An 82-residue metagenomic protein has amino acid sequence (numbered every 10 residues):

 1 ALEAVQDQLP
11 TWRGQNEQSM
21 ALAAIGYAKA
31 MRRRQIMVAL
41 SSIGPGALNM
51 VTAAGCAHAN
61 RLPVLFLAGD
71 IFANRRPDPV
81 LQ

Functional and structural regions predicted by a protein language model:
A1-Q82: N-terminal alpha/beta PP-like core and its mobile active-site loop of ThDP/TPP-dependent enzymes
